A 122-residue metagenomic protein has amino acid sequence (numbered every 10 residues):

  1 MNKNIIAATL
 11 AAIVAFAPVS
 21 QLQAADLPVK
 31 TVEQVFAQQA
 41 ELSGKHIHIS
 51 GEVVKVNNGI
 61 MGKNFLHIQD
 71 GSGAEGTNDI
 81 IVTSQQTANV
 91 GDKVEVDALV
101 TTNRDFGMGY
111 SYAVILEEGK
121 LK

Functional and structural regions predicted by a protein language model:
M1-N2, V19-Q21: Generic N-terminal leader/processing signal
M1-T9: Bacterial N-terminal signal peptides that target proteins for export
A8-A17: Bacterial N-terminal signal peptides
S20-K122: OB-fold and OB-like single-stranded nucleic-acid-recognition modules and their adjacent interaction interfaces
